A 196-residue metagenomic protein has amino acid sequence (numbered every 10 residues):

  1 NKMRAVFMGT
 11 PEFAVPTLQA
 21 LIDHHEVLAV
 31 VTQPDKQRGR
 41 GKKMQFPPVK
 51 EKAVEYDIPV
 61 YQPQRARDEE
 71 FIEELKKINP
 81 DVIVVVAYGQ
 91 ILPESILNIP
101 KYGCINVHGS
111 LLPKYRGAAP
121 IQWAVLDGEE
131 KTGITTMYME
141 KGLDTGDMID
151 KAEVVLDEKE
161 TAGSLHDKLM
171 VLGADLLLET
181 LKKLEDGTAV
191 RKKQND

Functional and structural regions predicted by a protein language model:
K2-G41: N-terminal Rossmann-like dinucleotide-binding module
R4-V6, E26-V31, P59-I78, I83 (+2 more regions): Internal alpha/beta domain cores that form substrate/cofactor-binding pockets in large enzymes and binding proteins
E12-F13, E70, I91, L143: Short alpha-helical
V15, Q19-I22, I72-K76, E94 (+1 more regions): Amphipathic, non-transmembrane alpha-helical secondary structure
D23, V54, K76-K77, N98 (+2 more regions): Solvent-exposed polar/charged
K36, D68, E140: Positions that flank functional sites
K36-Y56: N-terminal beta-loop-helix "entrance" segment that forms/cooperates in small-molecule cofactor or anionic ligand
V82, V86-D196: Donor/substrate-binding cores of folate-linked one-carbon enzymes
